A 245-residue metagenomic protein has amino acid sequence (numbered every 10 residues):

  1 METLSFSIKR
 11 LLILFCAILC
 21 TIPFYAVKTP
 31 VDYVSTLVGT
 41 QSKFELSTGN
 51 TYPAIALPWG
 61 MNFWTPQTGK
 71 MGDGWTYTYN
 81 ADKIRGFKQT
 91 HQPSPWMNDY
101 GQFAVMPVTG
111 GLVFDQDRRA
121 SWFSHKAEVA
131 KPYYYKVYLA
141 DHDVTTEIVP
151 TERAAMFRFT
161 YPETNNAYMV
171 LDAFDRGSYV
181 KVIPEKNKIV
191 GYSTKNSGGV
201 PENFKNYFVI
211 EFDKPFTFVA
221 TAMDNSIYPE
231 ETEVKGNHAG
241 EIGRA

Functional and structural regions predicted by a protein language model:
E2-I13: Bacterial N-terminal signal peptides that target proteins for export
E2-T3, T21, T76: Helix-centric, low-specificity signal for extended rod-like, repetitive segments
L12-P23: Bacterial N-terminal signal peptides
V27-R244: Accessory carbohydrate-recognition regions in carbohydrate-active enzymes
